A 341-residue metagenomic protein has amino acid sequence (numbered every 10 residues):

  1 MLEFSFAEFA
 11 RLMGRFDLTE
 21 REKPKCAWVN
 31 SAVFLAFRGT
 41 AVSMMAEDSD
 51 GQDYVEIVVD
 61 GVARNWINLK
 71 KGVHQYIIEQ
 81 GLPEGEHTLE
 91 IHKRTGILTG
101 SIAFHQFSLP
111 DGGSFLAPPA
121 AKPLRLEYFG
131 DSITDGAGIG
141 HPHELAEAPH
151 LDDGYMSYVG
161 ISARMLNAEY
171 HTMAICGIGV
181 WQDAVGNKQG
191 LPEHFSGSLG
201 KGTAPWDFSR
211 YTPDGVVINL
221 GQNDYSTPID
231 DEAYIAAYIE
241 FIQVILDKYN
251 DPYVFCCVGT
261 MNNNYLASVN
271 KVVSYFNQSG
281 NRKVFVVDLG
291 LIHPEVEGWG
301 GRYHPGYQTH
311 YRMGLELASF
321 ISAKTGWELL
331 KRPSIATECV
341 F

Functional and structural regions predicted by a protein language model:
M1-F129, I133-L151, K324-F341: N-terminal secretory targeting modules
W28, I139, E144-A236, T260-V272 (+2 more regions): Conserved SGNH/GDSL esterase-like catalytic core that processes O-acyl groups on lipids and polysaccharides
A117-P119, G202-T212, Q243-Y249, K324-E328: Surface-exposed acidic, glycine-flexible loop patches that form ligand/cofactor-binding and adhesion interfaces
R125-F129, T134, Y170-A174, D214-N219 (+2 more regions): Structural recognition of the beta-strand scaffold that forms the well-ordered cores of secreted hydrolase catalytic
T134, N167, H171, G221 (+4 more regions): Sec-exported extracytoplasmic/periplasmic mature domains
T134-D135, Q222-S226, H293-V296: A short, flexible beta-alpha/helix-coil linker loop
I229-V254: Glycoside hydrolase catalytic-domain groove-lining segments
T260-F341: Catalytic His-Asp segment of secreted/periplasmic serine-dependent ester chemistry enzymes
